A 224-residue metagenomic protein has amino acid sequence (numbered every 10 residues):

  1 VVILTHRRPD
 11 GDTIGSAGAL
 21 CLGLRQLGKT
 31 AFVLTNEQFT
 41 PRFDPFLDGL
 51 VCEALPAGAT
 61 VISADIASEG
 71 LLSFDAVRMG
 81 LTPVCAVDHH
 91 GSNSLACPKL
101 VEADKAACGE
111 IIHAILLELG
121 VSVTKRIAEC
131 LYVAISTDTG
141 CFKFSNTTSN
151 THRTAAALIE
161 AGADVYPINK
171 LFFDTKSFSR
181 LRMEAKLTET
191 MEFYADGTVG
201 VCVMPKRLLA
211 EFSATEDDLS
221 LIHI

Functional and structural regions predicted by a protein language model:
V1-R8, G15-D44, E53-A59, T139-I222: Hydrophobic helix-and-loop "lid/oligomerization" segment in the mid-to-C-terminal part of catalytic domains
H6-R7, N36-E37, A64-A67, V87-H90 (+4 more regions): Fold-independent oxyanion-binding glycine-rich loops and adjacent beta-strand/coil segments at enzyme active sites
D10, L20, I62, D88 (+2 more regions): Divalent metal-coordination and catalytic microenvironments
D12, L71-S73, F212: Short helix/loop capping segments that flank catalytic or ligand/cofactor-binding pockets
G23, V77-C85, E118, S149-N150: A glycine- and small-aliphatic-rich helix-loop capping segment at beta-alpha/alpha-beta transitions that lines
K29, T82, V121: Short glycine/serine/threonine/alanine-rich loop segments
L47-P98: Active-site cofactor/cluster-binding pocket
H90-T154: Short alpha-helices
